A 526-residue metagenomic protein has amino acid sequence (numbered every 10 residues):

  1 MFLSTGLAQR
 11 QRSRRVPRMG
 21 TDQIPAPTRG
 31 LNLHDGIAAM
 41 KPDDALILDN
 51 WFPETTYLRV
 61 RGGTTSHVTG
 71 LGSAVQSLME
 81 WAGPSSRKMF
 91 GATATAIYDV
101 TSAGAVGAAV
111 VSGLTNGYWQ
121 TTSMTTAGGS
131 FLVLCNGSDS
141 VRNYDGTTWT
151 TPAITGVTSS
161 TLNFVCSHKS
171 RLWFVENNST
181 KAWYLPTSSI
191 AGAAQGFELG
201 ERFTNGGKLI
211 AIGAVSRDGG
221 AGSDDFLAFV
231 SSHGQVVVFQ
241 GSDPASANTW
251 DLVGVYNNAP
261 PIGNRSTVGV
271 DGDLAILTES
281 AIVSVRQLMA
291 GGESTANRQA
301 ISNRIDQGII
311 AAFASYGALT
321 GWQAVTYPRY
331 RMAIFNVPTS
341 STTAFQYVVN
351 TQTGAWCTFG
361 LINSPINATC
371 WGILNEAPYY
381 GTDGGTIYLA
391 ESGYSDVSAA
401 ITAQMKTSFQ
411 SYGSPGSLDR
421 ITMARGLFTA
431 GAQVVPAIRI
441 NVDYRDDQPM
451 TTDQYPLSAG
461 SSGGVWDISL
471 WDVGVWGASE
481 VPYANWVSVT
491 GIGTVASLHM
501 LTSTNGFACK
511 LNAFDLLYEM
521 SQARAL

Functional and structural regions predicted by a protein language model:
F2-G107, V111-F131, N257-D273, T278-L526: Beta-sheet repeat architectures centered on beta-propellers
Q76, T122, N163, S170 (+4 more regions): Beta-propeller and closely related beta-sheet repeat lectin domains
F90-G91, L134, L172-E176, F226-S232 (+2 more regions): Short beta-strand motif characteristic of blades in beta-propeller domains
T101-G104, D145-T148, S188-S189, S242-P244 (+2 more regions): Short loop/turn segments that connect beta-strands within beta-propeller blades
G146-K169: Asp-box/WD-like beta-propeller blade repeats and closely related beta-sheet repeat scaffolds
V165-I210, S216-G222: Solenoidal tandem-repeat scaffolds enriched in leucines and small polar residues
V215-G219, D224-G234: Active-site periphery "cap/insert" segments of enzyme catalytic domains
A228-Y256: Surface-exposed extracellular loop regions of Gram-negative outer-membrane beta-barrel proteins
